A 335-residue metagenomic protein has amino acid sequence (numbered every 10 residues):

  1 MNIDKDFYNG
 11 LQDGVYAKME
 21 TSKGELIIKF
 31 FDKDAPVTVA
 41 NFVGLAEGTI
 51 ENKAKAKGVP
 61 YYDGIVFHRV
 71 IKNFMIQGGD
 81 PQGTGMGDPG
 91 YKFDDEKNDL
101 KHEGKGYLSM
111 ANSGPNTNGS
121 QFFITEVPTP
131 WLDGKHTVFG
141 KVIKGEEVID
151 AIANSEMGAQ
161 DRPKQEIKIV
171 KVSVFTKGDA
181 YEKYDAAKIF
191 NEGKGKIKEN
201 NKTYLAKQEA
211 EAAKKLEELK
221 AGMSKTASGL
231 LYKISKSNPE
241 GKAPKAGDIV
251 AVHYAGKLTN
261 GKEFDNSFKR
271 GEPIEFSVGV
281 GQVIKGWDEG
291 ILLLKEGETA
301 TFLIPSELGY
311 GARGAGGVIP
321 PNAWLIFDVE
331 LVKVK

Functional and structural regions predicted by a protein language model:
M1-K335: Cross-family detector of peptidyl-prolyl cis-trans isomerase
